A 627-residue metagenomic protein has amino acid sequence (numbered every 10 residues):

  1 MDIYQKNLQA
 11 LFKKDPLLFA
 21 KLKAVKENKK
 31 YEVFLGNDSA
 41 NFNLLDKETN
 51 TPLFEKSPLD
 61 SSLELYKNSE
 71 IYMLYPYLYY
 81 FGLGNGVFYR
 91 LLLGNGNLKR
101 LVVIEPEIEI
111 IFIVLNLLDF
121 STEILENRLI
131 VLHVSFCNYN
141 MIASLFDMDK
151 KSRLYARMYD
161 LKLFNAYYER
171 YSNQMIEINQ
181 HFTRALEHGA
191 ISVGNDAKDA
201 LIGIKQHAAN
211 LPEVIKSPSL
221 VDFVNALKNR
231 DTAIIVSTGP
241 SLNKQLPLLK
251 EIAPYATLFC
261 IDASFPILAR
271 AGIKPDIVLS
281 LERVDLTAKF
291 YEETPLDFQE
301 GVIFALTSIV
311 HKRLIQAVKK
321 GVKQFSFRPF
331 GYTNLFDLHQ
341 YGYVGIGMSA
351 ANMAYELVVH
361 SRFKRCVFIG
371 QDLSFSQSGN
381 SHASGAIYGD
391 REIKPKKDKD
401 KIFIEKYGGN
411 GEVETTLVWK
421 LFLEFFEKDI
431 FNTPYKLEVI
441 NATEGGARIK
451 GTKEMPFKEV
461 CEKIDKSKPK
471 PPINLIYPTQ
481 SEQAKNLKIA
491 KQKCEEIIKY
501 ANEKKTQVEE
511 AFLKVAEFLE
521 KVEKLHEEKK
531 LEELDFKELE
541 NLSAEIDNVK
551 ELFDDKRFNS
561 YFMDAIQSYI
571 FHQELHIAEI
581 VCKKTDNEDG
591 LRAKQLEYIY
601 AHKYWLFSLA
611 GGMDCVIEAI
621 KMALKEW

Functional and structural regions predicted by a protein language model:
M1-A233, P240-T257, P266-R270, I277 (+4 more regions): N-terminal donor/sugar-recognition subdomains of glycan-related enzymes, prototypically the membrane-proximal stem
Y79, V102, A354, V367 (+5 more regions): Non-catalytic helical/linker scaffolds that mediate oligomerization, partner binding, and domain coupling around large
A156-Y159, L163, K312-L373: Active-site/ligand-binding-proximal alpha/beta "capping" segment
S237, I261, L281, A305-T307 (+2 more regions): Generic beta-strand/beta-sheet core signal
L248, A256, I346-S349, N380-H382: Long alpha-helical, hydrophobic tracts
L258-S264, F304, A351-A354, G370: Extended, hydrophobic alpha-helical segments in both membrane/secreted and soluble proteins
S264-F265, G272-E282, V358-S384: Glycine-rich phosphate/pyrophosphate-binding loops and their adjacent beta-strand/loop elements at enzyme active sites
Y291-E292, Q299-H311, Q316-F330, H360-R362 (+3 more regions): N-terminal leader/presequence-like segments
